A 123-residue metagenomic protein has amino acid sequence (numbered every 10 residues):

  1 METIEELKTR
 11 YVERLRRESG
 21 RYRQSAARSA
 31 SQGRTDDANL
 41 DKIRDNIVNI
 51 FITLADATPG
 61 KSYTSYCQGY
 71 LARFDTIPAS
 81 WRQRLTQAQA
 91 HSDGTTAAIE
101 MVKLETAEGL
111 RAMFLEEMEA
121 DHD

Functional and structural regions predicted by a protein language model:
M1-K8, A27-D41, P59-C67, Q89-E100: Alpha-helical rod/repeat scaffolding segments in eukaryotic adaptors/tethers and long-chain four-helix cytokines
L7-S25, R44, Y66-R84: Short amphipathic alpha-helical heptad-repeat segments
R16-I52: Short, structured interface segments that constitute the first stable element of a domain
L40-I43, I47-I50, L54, G69 (+4 more regions): Alpha-helical oligomerization interfaces
I50-K61, S80, R84, M113: Amphipathic alpha-helical interaction surfaces
K61-A72, D121-D123: Short amphipathic alpha-helical linker/capping segments at the junctions of internal repeats and modular domains
S80-D123: Amphipathic alpha-helical binding modules
